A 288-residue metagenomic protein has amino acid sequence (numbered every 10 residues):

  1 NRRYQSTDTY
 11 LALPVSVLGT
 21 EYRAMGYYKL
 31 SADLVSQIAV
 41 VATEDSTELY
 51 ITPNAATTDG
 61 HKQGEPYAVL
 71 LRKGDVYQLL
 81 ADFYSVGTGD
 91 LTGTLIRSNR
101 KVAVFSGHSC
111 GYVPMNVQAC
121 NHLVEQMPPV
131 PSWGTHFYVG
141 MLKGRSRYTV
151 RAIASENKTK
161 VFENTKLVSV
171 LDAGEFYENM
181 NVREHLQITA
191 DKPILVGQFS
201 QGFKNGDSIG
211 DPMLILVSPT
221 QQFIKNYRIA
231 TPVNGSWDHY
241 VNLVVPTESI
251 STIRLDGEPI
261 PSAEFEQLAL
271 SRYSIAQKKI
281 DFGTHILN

Functional and structural regions predicted by a protein language model:
N1-N288: Intrinsically disordered, low-complexity linker/terminal regions across diverse proteins
